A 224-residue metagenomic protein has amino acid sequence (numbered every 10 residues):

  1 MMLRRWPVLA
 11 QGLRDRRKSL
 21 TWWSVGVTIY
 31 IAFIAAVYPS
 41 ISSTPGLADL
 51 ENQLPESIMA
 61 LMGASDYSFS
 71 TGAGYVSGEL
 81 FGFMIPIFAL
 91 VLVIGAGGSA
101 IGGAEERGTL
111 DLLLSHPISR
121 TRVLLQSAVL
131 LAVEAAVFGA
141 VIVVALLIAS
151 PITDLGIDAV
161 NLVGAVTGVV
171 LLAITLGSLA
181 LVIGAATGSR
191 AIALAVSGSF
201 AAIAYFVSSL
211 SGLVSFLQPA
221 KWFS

Functional and structural regions predicted by a protein language model:
M1-T28: Aromatic- and glycine-rich beta-strand/loop motifs that create alpha-glucan
M2, R16, T28, F33-A73 (+1 more regions): Terminal transmembrane helical anchor/hairpin motif
Q11, G103, L147-P151, G184-A185 (+1 more regions): Transmembrane helix-loop junction
T28, A32, L125-A185: Secretory targeting signals
V76-G103, G198: Long, hydrophobic alpha-helical segments
I94-L114, A128: Transmembrane helix boundary and interhelical loop/hinge segments in multi-pass membrane proteins
V170-I203, L210: A structural motif at transmembrane helix-loop-helix junctions in multipass membrane proteins
